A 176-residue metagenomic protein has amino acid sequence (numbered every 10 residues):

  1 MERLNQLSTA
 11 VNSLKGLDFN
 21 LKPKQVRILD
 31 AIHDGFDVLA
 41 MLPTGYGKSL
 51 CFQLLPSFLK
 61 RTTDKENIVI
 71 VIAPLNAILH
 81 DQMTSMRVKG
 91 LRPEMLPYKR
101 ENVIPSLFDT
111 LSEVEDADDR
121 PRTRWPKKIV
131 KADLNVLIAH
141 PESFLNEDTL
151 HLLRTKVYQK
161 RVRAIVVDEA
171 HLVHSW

Functional and structural regions predicted by a protein language model:
M1-P43, L50-L54, L59: Conserved pre-motif I regulatory segment
L29-D30, P126, L150, R154: Short hydrophobic/charged patches on amphipathic alpha-helices used for structural packing and interfaces
H33-F36, D64-E66, V130-D133, Y158-V162: Short loop/turn elements that form and flank the Walker-type P-loop nucleotide-binding site in RecA-like NTPase cores
M41, Y46, C51-K99, A132: Conserved SF1/SF2 helicase motif Ia
L59, Q82, R122-K127, V162: Short, charged beta->alpha transition segments
K89-E147: Inter-Walker segment of RecA-like/P-loop motor cores
N135, E142-L145, T149-W176: SF2 helicase catalytic motif II
